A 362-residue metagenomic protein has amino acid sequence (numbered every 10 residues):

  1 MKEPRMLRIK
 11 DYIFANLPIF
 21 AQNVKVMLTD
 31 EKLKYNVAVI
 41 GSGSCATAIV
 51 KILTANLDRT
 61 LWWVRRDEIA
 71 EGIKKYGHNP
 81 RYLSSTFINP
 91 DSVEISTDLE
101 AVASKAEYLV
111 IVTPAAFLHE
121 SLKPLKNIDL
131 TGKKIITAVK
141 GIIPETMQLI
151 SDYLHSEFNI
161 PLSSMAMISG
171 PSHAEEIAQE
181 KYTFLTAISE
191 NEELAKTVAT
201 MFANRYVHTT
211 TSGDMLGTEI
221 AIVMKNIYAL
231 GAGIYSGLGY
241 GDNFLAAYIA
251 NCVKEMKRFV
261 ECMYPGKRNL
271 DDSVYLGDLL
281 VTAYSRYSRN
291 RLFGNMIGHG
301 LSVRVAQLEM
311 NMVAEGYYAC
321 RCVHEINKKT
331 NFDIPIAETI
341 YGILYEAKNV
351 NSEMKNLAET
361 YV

Functional and structural regions predicted by a protein language model:
I9, I13, L17-T86, V93-T97: NAD(P)+-binding Rossmann beta1-loop-alpha1 motif at the extreme N-terminus of oxidoreductases
T86-E94, P161-S164, R205-V207, F332: A short helix-to-beta-strand connector/capping loop
P90, S96-S104, Y108-I111, A115-E180 (+1 more regions): Rossmann-like NAD(P)(H) cofactor-binding subdomain of soluble oxidoreductases
F117, I128, S156-S163, Y182-N269: Internal alpha-helical scaffold of NAD(P)-dependent oxidoreductase catalytic cores
T137, S163-S169, T209-G213, D271 (+1 more regions): General beta-strand structural signal in soluble alpha/beta enzymes
K225, A232-S236, E261-V362: NAD(P)-dependent Rossmann-like dehydrogenase/reductase catalytic/cofactor-binding core
